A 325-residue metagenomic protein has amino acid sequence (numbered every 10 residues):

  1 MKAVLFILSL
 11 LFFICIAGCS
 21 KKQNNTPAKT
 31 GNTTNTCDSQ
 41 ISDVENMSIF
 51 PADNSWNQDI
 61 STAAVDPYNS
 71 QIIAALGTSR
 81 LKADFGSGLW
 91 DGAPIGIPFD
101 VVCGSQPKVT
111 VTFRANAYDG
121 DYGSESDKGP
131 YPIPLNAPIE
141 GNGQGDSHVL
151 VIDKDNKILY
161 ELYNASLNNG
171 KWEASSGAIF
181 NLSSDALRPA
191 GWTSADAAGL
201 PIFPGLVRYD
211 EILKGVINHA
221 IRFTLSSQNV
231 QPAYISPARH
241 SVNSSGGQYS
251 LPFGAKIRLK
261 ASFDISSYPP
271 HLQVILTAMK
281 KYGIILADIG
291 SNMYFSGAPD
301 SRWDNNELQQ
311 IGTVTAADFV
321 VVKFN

Functional and structural regions predicted by a protein language model:
M1-L5: Positively charged n-region of N-terminal signal peptides that target proteins for export
F6, N25-T26: General helical structural elements
C15-G18: C-terminal motif of bacterial Sec signal peptides marking the signal peptidase cleavage site
S20-K22: Bacterial signal peptide processing site
P27-N325: Short, surface-exposed polybasic-aromatic patches that bind anionic ligands, especially phosphate groups
